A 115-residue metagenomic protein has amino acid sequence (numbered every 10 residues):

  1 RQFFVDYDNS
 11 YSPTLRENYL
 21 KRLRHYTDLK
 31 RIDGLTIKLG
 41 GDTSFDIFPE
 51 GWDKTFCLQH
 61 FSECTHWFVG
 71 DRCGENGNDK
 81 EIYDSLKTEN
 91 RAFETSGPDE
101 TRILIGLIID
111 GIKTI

Functional and structural regions predicted by a protein language model:
R1-W67, E75: Conserved acidic, metal-coordinating active-site core of Asp-based, Mg2+-dependent phosphoryl-transfer enzymes
F48-I115: Mg2+-dependent phosphoryl-transfer enzymes with acidic/Ser/Thr/Gly-rich catalytic loops
